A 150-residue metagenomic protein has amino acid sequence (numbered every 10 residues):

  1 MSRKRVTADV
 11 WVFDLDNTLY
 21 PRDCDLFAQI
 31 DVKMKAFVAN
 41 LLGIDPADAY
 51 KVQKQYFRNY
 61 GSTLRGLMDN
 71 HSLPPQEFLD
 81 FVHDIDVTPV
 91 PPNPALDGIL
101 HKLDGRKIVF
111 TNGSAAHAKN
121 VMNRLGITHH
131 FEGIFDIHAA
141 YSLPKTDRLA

Functional and structural regions predicted by a protein language model:
M1-K4, K102: A short acidic-Thr-Gly-centered motif at the start of a beta-strand
R3-F13, T18-A95, A116: N-terminal helical cap/lid subdomain that shapes the substrate entry/recognition surface in HAD-like hydrolases
A8, D104, F131-E132: Short, well-ordered alpha-helix to beta-strand connector turns
R22, V109-F110: Small/polar loops that bind or transfer phosphate-bearing groups
D69-S72, L103-K107: Short glycine/proline-enriched coil/turn segments at helix->beta-strand junctions
A95-D104: Catalytic-core regions built around general acid/base machinery
I108, A115-A150: Substrate-recognition "cap/lid" segment bordering the active-site pocket of phosphatases
